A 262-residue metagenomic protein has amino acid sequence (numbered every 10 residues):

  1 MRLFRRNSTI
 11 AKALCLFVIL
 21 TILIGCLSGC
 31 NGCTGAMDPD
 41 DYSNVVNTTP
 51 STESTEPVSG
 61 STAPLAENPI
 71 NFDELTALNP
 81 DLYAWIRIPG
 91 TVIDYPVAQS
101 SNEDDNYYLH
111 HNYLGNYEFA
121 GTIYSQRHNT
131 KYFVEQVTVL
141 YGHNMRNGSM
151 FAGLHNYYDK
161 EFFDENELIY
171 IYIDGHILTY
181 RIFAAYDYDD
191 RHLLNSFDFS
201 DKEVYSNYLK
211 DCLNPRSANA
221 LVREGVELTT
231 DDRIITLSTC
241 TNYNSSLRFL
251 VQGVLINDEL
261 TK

Functional and structural regions predicted by a protein language model:
R2-F17: N-terminal Sec-pathway targeting helices
C15-I19, G225-E227: Short, intrinsically disordered, charge-biased short linear motifs at domain edges
V18, I22-C26: Hydrophobic core
N31-K262: Solvent-exposed, non-transmembrane regions of membrane-associated and secreted proteins
